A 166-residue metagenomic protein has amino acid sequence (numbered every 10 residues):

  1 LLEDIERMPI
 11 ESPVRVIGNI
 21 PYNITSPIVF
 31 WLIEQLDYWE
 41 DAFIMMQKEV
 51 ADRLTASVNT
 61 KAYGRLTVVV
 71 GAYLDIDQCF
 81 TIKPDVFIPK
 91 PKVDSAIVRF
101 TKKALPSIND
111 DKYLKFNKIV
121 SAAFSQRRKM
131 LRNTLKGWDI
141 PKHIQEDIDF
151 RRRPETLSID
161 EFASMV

Functional and structural regions predicted by a protein language model:
L1-L114, K118, S164: Catalytic cores of RNA-modifying enzymes
I5-M8, K136, E146-D147, T156-I159 (+1 more regions): SAM-dependent transferase fold signal centered on methyltransferase-like domains, encompassing both Class I
D37-Y38, D147-F150: Short hydrophobic "helix-edge" motifs at membrane interfaces and signal-peptide entry regions
V86, A96-K102, I108-I140, R152-D160: An accessory alpha-helical subdomain
